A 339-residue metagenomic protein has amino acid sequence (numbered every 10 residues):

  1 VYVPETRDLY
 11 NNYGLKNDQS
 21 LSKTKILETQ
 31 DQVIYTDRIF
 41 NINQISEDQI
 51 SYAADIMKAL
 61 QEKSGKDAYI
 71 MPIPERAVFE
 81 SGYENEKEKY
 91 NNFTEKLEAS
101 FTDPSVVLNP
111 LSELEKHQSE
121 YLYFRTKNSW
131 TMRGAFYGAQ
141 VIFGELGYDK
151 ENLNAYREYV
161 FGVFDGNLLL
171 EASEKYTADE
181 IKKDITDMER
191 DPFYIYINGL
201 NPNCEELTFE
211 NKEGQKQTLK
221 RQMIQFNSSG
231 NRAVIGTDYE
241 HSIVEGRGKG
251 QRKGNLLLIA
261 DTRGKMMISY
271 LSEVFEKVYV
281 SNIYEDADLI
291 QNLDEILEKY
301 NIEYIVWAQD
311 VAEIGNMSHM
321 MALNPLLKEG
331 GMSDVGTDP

Functional and structural regions predicted by a protein language model:
V1-P339: Extracellular glycan-modifying ectodomains
